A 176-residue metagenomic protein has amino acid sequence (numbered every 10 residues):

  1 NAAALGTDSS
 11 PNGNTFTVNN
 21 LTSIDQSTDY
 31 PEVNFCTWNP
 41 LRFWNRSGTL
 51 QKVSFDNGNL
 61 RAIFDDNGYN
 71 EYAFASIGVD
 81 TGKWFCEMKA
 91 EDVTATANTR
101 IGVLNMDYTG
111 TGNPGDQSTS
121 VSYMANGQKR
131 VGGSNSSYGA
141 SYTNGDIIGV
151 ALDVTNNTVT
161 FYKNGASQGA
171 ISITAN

Functional and structural regions predicted by a protein language model:
N1-N176: PRY/SPRY (B30.2) beta-sandwich protein-interaction domains and their adjacent Ser/Pro/Gly-rich low-complexity linkers
